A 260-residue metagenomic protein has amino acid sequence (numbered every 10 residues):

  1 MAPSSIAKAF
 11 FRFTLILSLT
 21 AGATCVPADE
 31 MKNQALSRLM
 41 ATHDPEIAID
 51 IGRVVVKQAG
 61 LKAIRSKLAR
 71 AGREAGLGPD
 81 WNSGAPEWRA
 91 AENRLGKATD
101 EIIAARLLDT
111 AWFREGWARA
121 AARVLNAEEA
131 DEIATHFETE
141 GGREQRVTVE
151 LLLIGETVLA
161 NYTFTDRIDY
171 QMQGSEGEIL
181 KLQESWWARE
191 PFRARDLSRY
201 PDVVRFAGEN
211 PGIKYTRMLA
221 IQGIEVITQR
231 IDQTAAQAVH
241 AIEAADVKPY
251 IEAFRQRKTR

Functional and structural regions predicted by a protein language model:
A2-T14: Bacterial N-terminal signal peptides that target proteins for export
R12-G22: Bacterial N-terminal signal peptides
A23-A28: Boundary at the C-terminal end of the N-terminal hydrophobic targeting segment
M31-D109: Early exported N-terminus immediately downstream of N-terminal targeting peptides
H43, I47, A63, K67 (+8 more regions): Sec/Tat-exported extracytoplasmic proteins
E92-T99, R106, T110-R114, E150-A160 (+3 more regions): Long amphipathic alpha-helices with heptad-repeat character, especially coiled-coil-forming segments used
W117-R217, I221: Extended amphipathic alpha-helical interaction segments
F206-R260: A cross-kingdom marker for long, charged
